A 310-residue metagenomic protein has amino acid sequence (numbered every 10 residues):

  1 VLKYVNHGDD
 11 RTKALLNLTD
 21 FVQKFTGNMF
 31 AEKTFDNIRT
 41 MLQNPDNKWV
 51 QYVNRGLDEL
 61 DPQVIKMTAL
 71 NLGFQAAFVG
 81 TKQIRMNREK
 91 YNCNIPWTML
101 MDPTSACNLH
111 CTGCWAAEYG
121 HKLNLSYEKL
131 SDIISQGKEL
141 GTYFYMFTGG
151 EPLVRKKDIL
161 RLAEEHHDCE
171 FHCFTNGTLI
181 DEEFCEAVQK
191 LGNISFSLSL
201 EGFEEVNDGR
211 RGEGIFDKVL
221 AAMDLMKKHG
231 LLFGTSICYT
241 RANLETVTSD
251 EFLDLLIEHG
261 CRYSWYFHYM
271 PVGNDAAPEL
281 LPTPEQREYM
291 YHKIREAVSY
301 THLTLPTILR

Functional and structural regions predicted by a protein language model:
V1, V5, V22, V50-V53 (+9 more regions): Extended aliphatic helical segments
V1-D36, T40, D208-L305, R310: Radical SAM enzyme [4Fe-4S]-AdoMet core and its adjacent flexible, acidic and glycine-rich loops/tails across
L15-E183: Conserved alpha-helical substructure of the radical SAM core
A117-H121, F203-E205, P271-N274: A short, flexible beta-alpha/helix-coil linker loop
Y127-F147, L153-H268: Radical SAM/AdoMet-radical enzyme domain recognition
